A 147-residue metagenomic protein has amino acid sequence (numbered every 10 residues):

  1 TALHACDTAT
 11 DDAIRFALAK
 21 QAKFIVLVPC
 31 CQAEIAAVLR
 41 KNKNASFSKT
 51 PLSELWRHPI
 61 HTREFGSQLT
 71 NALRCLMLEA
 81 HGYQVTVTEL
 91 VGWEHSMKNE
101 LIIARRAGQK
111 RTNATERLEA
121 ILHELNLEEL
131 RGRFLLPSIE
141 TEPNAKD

Functional and structural regions predicted by a protein language model:
T1-D147: Class I S-adenosyl-L-methionine
